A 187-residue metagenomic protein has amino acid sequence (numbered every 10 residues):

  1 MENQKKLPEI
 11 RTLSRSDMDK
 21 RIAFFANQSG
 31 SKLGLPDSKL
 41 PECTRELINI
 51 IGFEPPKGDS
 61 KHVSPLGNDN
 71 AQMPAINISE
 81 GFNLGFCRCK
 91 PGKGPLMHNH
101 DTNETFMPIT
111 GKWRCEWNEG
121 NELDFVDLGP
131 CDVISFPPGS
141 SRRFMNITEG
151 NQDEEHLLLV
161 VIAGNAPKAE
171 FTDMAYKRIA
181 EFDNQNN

Functional and structural regions predicted by a protein language model:
M1-E80: A short, N-terminal "cap"/entry segment at the start of jelly-roll beta-barrel domains of the cupin/DSBH fold
M1-K20, S141-N187: Double-stranded beta-helix
P65-Q72, N83-H100, P138: Conserved short histidine dyad/triad with adjacent acidic residue
M73-N77, P95-H100, W117, F125-D127 (+1 more regions): Short histidine-centered beta-strand/loop micro-motifs that create catalytic or ligand/metal-coordination sites
L84, G94, N103, L123 (+1 more regions): A structural connector/turn signal
P91, D101-R114, N118-E119: Glycine- and acidic-residue-biased ligand/ion/polar-headgroup-sensing regions
K93-L96, R114, D132-I134, P138-F144: Histidine-centered metal-chelating micro-motifs
M107, E119-P138: Short acidic-glycine-tyrosine-enriched beta hairpin
